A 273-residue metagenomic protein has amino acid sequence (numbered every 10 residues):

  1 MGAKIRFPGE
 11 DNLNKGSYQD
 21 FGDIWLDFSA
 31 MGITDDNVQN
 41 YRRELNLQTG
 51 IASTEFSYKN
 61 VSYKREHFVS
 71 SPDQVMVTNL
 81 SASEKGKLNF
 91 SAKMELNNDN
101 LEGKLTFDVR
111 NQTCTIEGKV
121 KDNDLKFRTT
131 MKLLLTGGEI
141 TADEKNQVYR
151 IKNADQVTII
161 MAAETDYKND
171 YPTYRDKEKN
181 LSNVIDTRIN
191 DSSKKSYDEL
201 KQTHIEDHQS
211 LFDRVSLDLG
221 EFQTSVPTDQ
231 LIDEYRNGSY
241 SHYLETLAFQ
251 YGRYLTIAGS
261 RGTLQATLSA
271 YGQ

Functional and structural regions predicted by a protein language model:
M1-Q273: Aromatic-residue-lined binding/catalytic grooves and analogous aromatic/hydrophobic interfacial grooves in multimeric
